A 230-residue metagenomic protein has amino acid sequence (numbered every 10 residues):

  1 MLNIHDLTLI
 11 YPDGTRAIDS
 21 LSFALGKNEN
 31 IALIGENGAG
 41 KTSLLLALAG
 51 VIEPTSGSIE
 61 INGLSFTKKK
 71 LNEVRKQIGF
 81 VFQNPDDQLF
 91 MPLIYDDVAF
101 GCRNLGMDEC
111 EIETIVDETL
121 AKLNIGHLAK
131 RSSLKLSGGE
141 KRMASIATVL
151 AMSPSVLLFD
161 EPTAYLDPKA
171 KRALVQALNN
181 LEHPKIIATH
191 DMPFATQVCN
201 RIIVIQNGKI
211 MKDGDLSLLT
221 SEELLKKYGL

Functional and structural regions predicted by a protein language model:
A49: Helix-to-loop junction immediately C-terminal to a conserved catalytic motif
G57-F66, V74: Conserved ABC transporter NBD signature motif
C110-L128: Conserved ABC ATPase "signature" region
S132-L136, E140: Conserved ABC ATPase signature
L157-D160: Catalytic Walker B motif of ABC-type/P-loop ATPase nucleotide-binding domains
T189-H190: H-loop/switch region of ABC-family ATPase nucleotide-binding domains
K209-L230: Conserved beta-strand-loop-alpha-helix hinge in the C-terminal portion of ABC ATPase nucleotide-binding domains
